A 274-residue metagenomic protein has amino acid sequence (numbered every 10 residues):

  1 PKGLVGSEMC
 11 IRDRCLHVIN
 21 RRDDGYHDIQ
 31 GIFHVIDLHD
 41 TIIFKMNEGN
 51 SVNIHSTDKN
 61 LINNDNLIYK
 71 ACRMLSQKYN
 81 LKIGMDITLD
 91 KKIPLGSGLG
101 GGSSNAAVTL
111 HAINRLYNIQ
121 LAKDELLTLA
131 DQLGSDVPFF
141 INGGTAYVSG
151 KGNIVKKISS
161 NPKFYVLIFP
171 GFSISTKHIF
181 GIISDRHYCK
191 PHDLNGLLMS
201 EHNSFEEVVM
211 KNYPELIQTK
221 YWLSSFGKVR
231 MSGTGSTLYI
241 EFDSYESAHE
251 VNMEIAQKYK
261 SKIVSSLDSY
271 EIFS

Functional and structural regions predicted by a protein language model:
P1-G6, I11-D13: Single conserved hydrophobic/aromatic residue that forms the stacking wall/gate of nucleotide- or nucleobase-binding
D28-N47, P162: Structural signature of FAD isoalloxazine-binding scaffolds in flavoprotein oxidoreductases
Q30, M85-S97, V229: Short pre-catalytic strand/loop immediately N-terminal to key active-site residues, enriched for Gly-Thr
V52, F140-N142, A146-K228, E241-S274: Conserved, helical-rich catalytic subdomain that frames metal- and/or nucleotide-binding sites in enzyme alpha/beta
N64-I93: Helix-rich "cap/lid" substructures immediately adjacent to catalytic or cofactor-binding pockets
I68, S97-E125, F139: DPxDG-like acidic metal-binding loop motif
Q77-D86, A112-A130, S244-Q257: Phosphate-handling active-site elements
G235-L238: Conserved glycine-rich beta-strand-loop-beta hairpin in the small C-terminal domain of fold type I
